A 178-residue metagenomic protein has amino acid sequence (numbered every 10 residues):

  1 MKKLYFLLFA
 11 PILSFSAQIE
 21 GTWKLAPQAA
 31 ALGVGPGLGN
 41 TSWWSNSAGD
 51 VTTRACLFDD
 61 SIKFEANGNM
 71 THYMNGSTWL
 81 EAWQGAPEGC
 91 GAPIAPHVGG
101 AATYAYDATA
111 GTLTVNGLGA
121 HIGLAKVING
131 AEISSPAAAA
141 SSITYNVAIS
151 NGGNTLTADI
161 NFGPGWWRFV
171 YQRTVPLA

Functional and structural regions predicted by a protein language model:
M1-E20: Bacterial Sec-dependent N-terminal signal peptides
S14-K24, V175-A178: N-terminal helix-cap/turn-to-beta initiation motif at the start of protein domains
E20-A26, A30, T155: Buried hydrophobic residues that stabilize the cores of well-folded domains
Q28-V34, D50-G152: Contiguous, well-ordered beta-strand patches that form the walls/edges of small beta-barrel/beta-sandwich domains
G33-A48: Short, polar loop/linker segments at the starts of domains and inter-domain junctions
A82-G85, G165-P176: C-terminal/domain-terminus segments
L156-G165: Short, exposed beta-strand-loop hairpins at the edges of beta-sheets in extracellular/periplasmic proteins
